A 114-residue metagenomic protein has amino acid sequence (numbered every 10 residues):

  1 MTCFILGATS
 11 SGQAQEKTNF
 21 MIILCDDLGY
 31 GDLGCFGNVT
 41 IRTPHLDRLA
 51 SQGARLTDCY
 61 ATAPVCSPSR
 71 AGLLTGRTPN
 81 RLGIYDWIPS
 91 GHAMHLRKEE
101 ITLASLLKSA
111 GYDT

Functional and structural regions predicted by a protein language model:
M1-F4, A8-T114: Formylglycine-dependent sulfatase
